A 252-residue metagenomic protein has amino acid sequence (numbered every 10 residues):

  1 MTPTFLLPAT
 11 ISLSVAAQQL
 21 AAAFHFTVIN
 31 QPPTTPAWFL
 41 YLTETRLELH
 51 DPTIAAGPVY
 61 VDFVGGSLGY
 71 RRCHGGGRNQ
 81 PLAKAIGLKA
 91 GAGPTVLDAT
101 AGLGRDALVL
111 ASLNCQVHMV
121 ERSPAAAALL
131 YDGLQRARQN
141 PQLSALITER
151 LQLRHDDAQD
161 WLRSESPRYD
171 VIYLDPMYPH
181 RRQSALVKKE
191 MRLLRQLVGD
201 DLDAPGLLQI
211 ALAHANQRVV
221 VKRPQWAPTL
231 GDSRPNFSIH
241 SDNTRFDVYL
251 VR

Functional and structural regions predicted by a protein language model:
M1-T95, S112: S-adenosyl-L-methionine
P94-L130: Basic (Lys/Arg-enriched) interaction patch that binds polyanionic ligands
T95, Q116, R150, Q217-R218: Residues at the starts of beta-strands that form the adenosine-phosphate
V96-R105, V109, R168-A185: Conserved proline-anchored active-site loop of SAM-dependent methyltransferases that bridges a beta-strand
V120-V171: S-adenosyl-L-methionine
D157, W161, G199-L212: A short, acidic, amphipathic alpha-helical segment used as a generic capping/interface helix at domain edges
P176-L207: Mobile active-site "lid"/loop adjacent to the S-adenosyl-L-methionine
A204-L250: Conserved Class I SAM-dependent methyltransferase catalytic core
